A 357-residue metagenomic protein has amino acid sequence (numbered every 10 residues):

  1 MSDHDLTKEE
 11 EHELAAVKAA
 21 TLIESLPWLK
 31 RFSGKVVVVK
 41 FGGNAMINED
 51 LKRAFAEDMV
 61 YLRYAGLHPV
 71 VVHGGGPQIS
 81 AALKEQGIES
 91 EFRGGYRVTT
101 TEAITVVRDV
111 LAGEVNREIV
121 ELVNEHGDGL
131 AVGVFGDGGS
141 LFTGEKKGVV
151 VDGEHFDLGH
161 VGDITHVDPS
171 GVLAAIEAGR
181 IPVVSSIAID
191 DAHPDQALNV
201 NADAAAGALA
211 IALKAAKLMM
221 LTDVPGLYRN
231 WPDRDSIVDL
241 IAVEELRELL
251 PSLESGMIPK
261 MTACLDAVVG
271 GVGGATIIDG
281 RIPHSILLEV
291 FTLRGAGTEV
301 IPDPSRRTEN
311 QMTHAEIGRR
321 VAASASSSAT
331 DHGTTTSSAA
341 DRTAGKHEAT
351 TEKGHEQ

Functional and structural regions predicted by a protein language model:
M1-R281, R294, P302-D331, R342 (+2 more regions): Nucleotide/pyrophosphate-binding catalytic subdomain
G273, I286-L287: Membrane-helix cytosolic exit motif
L287-E289, A296: Charged catalytic cores and adjacent phosphate/nucleic-acid-binding surfaces used for phosphate/nucleic-acid chemistry
T334-T335: Short linear segments in intrinsically disordered or otherwise low-structure-confidence regions
